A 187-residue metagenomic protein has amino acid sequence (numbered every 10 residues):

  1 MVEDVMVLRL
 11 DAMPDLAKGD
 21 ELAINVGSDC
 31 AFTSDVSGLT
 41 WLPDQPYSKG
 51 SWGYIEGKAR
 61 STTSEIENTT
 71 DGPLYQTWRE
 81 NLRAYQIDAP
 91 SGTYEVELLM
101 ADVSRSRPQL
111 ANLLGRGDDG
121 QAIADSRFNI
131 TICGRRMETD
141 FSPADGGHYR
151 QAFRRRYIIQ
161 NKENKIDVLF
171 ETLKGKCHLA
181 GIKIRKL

Functional and structural regions predicted by a protein language model:
M1-L187: Compositionally biased, intrinsically disordered or flexible polar/acidic segments
